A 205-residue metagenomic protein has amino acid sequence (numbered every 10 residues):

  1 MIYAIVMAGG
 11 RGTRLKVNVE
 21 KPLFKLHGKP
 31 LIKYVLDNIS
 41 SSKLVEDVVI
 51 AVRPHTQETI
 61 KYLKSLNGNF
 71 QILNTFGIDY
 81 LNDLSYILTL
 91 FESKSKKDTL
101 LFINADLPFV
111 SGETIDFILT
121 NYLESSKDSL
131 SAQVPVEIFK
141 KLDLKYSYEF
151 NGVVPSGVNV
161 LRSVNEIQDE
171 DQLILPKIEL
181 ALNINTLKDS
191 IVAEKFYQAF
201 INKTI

Functional and structural regions predicted by a protein language model:
M1-V17: N-terminal nucleotide-binding beta1-loop-alpha1 segment
L15, T59-L63, I118, A193: Hydrophobic packing residues within well-ordered alpha-helices of enzyme cores
K21-V35: Short catalytic helix/loop segments, enriched in acidic residues and glycine and frequently bearing histidine
L31-T99, E113, V153: Conserved N-terminal catalytic core of the sugar/cofactor nucleotidyltransferase
L101-I103: Short aromatic-hydrophobic micro-motifs that form the base-stacking/packing surface for donor nucleotide recognition
A105-L107: Short acidic donor-binding/metal-coordinating loop in glycosyltransferase active sites
V110-K188, K195, I205: Conserved core of the sugar-phosphate nucleotidyltransferase
